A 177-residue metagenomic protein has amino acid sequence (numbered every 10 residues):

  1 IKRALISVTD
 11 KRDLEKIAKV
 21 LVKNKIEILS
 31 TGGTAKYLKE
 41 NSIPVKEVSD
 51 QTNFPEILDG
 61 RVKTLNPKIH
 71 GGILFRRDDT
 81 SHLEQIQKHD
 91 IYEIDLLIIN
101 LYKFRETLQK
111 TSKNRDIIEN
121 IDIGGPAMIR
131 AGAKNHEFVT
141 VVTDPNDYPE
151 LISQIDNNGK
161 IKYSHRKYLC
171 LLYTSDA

Functional and structural regions predicted by a protein language model:
I1-S30, T34-V48: N-terminal glycine-/serine-/threonine-rich phosphate-binding loop
I6, E27-G32, E47-D50, F75 (+4 more regions): General beta-strand structural signal in soluble alpha/beta enzymes
D10-K11, G32-K36, D50-N53, Y102 (+2 more regions): Short, ordered loop/turn segments at secondary-structure junctions
I17, K39-N41, D50, I57-G60 (+4 more regions): Short acidic, glycine/serine/threonine-rich loops at helix termini
G33-F104: Glycine-rich nucleotide/cofactor/substrate-binding loop typically near the N-terminus or early in the first domain
I99-E119, I123, A127-K160: A short, charged helix-loop
R166-L172: Conserved mixed alpha/beta core segments that line enzyme active sites in large multi-domain catalysts
Y173-A177: Conserved small/polar residues in nucleotide/adenosyl-binding loops
